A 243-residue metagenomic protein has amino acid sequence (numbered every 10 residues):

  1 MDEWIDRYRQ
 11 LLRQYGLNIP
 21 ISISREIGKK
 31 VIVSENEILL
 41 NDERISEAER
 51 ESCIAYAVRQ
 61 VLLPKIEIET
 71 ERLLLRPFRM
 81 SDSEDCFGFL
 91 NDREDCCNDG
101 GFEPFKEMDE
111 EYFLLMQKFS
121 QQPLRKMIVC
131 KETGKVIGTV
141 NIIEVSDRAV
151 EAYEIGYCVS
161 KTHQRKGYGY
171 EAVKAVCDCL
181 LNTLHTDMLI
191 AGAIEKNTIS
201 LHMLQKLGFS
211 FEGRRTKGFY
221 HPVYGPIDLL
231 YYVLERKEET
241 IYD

Functional and structural regions predicted by a protein language model:
D2-N41: A short N-terminal interaction module
D6, Q60-C97, R125, V129-D243: Acyl-donor (CoA/ACP) binding surface of acyl/acetyltransferases
S22-R25, K106-E107, T198: An alpha-helix initiation/capping motif
K29-Q60: Conserved AdoMet
E94-L115: Conserved GNAT-fold acetyl-CoA-binding loop/helix
L115-M127: A short helix-loop-beta-strand connector motif used in the catalytic cores of GNAT acetyltransferases and, in some
